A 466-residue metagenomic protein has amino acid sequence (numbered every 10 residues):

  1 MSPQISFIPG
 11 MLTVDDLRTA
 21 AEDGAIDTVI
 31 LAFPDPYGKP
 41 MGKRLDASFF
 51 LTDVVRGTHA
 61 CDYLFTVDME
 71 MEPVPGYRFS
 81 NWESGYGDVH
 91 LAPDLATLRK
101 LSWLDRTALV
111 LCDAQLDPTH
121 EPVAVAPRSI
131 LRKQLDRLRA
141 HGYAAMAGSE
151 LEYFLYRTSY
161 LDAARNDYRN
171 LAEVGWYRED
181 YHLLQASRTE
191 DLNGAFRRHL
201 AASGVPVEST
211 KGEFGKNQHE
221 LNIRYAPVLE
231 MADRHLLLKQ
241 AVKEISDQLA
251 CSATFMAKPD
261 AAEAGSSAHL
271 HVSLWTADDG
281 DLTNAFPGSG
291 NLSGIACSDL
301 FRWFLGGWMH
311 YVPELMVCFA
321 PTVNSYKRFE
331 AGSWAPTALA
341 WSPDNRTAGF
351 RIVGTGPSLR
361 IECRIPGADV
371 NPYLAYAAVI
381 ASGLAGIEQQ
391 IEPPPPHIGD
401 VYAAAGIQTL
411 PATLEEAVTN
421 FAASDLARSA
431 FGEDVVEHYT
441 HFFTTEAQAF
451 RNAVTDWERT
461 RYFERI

Functional and structural regions predicted by a protein language model:
M1-S209, A226, T409-I466: ATP/Mg2+-dependent ligation/transfer catalytic cores
S2-Q4, M11, G24, E244-I245 (+3 more regions): Catalytic-core signal marking the mid-to-C-terminal active-site face
D35-Y37, Q115-E121, Q185, Y225-M231 (+4 more regions): A generic structural motif
R99-R106, A145-M146, T210-G215, E263 (+2 more regions): Short glycine/proline-enriched loop/turn "hinge" motifs that connect secondary-structure elements and lie
V110-L116, H219-Y225, V272, C363: Short, hydrophobic beta-strand segments
E152-N166, G212, K216-R224, M256-D278: Histidine-centered divalent-metal-coordination microenvironment in nucleic-acid enzymes
E173-L184, K216-M231, D260-G265, T283-F286: Active-site-proximal beta-alpha loop/turn segments in soluble metabolic enzymes
L184-T189, N193-V207, L221-V228, K239-F255 (+2 more regions): Accessory "access/gating" subregions that flank catalytic or transport cores
